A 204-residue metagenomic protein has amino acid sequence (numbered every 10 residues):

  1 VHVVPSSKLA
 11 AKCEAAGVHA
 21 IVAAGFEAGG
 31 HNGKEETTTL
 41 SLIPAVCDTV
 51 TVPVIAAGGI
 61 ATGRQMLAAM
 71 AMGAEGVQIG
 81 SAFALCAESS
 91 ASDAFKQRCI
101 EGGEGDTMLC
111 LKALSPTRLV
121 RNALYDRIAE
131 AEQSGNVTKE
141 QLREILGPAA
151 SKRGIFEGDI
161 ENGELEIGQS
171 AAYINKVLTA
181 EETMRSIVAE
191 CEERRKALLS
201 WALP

Functional and structural regions predicted by a protein language model:
V1-V3, I174: Active-site mouth loops of central-metabolism enzymes
V3-P44, C86, S90-A91: Glycine/Thr-rich beta-alpha phosphate-binding loop at enzyme active sites
G33-I55, A61-P204: Conserved active-site-proximal phosphate/metal-binding subdomains
